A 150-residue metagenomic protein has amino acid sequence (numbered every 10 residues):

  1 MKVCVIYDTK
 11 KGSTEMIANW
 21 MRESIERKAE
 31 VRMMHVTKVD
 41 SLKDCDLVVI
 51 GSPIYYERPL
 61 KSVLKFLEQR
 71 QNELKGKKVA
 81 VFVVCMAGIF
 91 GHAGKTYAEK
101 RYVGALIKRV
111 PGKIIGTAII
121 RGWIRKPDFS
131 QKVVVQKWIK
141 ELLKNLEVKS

Functional and structural regions predicted by a protein language model:
K2-E26: N-terminal beta1-alpha1 ligand-phosphate binding loop
M16, E23-R32, D44-L47, S52-S150: FMN-binding flavodoxin-like domain, especially the glycine-rich phosphate-binding loop
M33-T37: N-terminal short beta-loop-beta anion/metal-coordinating cradle
K38-K43: Short amphipathic alpha-helix with an adjacent loop that forms part of the alpha/beta core around
